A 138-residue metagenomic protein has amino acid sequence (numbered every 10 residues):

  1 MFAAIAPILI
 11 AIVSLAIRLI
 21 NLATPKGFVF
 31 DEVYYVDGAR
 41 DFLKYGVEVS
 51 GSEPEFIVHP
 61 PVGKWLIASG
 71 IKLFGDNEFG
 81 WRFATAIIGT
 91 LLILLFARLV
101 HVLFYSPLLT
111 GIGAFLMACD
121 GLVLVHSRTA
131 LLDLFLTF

Functional and structural regions predicted by a protein language model:
M1-F138: Membrane-integral, polyisoprenol-dependent glycosyltransferases of the GT-C/oligosaccharyltransferase superfamily
